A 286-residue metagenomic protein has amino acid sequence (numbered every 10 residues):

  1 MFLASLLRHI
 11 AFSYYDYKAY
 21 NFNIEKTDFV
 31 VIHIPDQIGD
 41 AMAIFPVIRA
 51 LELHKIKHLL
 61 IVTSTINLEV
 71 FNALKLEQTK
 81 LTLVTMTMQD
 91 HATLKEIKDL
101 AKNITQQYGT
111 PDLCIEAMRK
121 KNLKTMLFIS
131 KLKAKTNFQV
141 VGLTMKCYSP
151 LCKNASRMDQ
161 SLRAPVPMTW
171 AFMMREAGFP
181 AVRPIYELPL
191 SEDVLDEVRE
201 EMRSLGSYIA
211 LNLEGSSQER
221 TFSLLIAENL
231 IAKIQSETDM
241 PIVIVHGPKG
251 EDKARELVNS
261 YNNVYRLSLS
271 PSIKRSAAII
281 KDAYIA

Functional and structural regions predicted by a protein language model:
M1-A286: Catalytic machinery of carbohydrate-active enzymes, primarily nucleotide-sugar-dependent glycosyltransferases
